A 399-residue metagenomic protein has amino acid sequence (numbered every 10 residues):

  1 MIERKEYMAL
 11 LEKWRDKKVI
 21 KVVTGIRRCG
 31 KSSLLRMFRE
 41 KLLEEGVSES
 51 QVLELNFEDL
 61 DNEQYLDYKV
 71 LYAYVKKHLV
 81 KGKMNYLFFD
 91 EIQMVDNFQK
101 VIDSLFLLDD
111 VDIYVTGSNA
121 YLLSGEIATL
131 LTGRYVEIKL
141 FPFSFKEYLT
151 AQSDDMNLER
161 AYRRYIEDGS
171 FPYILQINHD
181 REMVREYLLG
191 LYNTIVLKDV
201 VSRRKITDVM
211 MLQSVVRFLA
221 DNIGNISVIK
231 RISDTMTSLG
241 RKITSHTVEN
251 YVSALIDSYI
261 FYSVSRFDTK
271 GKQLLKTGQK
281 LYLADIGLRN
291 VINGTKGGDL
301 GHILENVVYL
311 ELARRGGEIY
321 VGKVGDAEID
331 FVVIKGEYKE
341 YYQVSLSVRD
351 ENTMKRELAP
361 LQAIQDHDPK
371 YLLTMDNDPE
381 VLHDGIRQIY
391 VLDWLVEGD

Functional and structural regions predicted by a protein language model:
I2-D16: Pre-Walker A adenine-sensing motif
V23: Hydrophobic anchor at the beta1->P-loop junction of P-loop NTPases
K31: Conserved lysine of the Walker
L34, F38: Hydrophobic positions on the alpha1 helix immediately C-terminal to the Walker A/P-loop
E54-N85: Short glycine-rich substrate-engagement loop in P-loop NTPases that contacts/grips substrate
S118-A120, S124-I226: Interdomain motor-coupling "hinge/lid" segment immediately C-terminal to the ATP-binding subdomain of NTP-driven enzymes
R181-K339: Accessory nucleic acid-recognition modules appended to NTPase machines
N377-D399: Domain-level recognition of nuclease-like catalytic cores that cleave nucleotide substrates
